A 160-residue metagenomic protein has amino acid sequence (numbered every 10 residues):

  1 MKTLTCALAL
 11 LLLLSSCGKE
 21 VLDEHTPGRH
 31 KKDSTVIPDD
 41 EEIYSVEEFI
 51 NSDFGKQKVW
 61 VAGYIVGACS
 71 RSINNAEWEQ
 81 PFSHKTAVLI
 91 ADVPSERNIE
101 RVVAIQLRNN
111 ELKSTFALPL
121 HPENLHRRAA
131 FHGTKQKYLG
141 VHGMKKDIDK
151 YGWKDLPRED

Functional and structural regions predicted by a protein language model:
M1-T5, G18-K19: Positively charged n-region of N-terminal signal peptides that target proteins for export
L13-S16: C-terminal motif of bacterial Sec signal peptides marking the signal peptidase cleavage site
G18-D160: OB-fold single-stranded nucleic acid-binding module
